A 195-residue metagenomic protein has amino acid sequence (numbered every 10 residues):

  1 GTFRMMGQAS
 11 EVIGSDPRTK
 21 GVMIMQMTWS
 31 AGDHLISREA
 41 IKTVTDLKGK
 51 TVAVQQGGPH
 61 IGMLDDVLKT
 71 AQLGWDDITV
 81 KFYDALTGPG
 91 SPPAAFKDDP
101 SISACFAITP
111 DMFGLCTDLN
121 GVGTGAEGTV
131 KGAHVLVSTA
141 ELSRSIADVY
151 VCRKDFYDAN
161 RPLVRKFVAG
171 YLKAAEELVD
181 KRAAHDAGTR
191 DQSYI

Functional and structural regions predicted by a protein language model:
G1-A95, S101-P110, K131-T139, R144: Short, glycine-/small- and polar/acidic-enriched structural segments that line small-molecule recognition paths
T2, G88-Y194: Pocket-lining segment of extracytoplasmic ligand-binding domains
